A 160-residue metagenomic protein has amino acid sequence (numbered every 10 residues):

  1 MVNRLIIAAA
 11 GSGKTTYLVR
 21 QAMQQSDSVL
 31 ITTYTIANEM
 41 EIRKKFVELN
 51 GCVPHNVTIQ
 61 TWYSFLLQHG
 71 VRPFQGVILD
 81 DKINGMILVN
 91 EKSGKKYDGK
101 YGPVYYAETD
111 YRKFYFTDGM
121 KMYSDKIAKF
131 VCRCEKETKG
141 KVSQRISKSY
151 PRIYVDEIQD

Functional and structural regions predicted by a protein language model:
M1-F74: P-loop NTPase Walker
V2-I7, L79-Y154: Accessory N-terminal region flanking or inserted into the helicase ATPase core in nucleic-acid motor proteins
E157: Catalytic glutamate of the conserved HExxH
D160: Residues immediately C-terminal
